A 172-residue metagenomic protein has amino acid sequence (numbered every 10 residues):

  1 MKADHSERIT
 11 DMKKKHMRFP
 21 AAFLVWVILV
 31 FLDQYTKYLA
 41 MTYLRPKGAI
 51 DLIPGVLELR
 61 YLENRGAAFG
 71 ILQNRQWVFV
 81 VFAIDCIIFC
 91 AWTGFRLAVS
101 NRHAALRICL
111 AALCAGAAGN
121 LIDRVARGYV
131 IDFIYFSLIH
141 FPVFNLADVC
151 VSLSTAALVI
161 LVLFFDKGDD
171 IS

Functional and structural regions predicted by a protein language model:
K2-S172: Alpha-helical transmembrane bundles and membrane-interface segments of multipass inner-membrane proteins
